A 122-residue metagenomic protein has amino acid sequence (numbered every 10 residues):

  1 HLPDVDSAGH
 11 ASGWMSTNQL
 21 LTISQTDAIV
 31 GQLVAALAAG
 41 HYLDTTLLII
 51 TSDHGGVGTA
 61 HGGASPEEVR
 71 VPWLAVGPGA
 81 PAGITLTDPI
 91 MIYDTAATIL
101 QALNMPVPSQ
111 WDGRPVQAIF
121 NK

Functional and structural regions predicted by a protein language model:
H1-A28, Q32: Active-site His/acidic residue clusters
L2, D27-H41, G77, L103-V107 (+1 more regions): Sec/Tat-exported extracytoplasmic proteins
P3-A8, D53-G58, P78-P81: Solvent-exposed loop/turn segments at secondary-structure junctions within structured extracellular/periplasmic domains
D4-D6, D27, D53, D94 (+1 more regions): Acidic side chains
T17-A28, L86-Y93, Q110: Soluble non-cytosolic domains of exported or imported proteins
T22-P66, W73, I99: Metal-dependent active-site segment of extracytoplasmic phospho-/sulfohydrolases and closely related
A64-P106, Q117: Substrate-binding rim/cap in mid-to-C-terminal beta-strand-loop elements of soluble/periplasmic
S109-A118, K122: C-terminal subdomain of the subtilisin-like protease fold in secreted/lumenal serine endopeptidases
